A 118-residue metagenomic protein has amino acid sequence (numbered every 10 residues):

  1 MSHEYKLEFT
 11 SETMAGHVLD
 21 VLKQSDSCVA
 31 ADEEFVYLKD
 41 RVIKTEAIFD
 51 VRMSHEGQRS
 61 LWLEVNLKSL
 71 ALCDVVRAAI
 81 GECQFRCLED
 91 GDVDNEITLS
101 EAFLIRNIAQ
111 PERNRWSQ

Functional and structural regions predicted by a protein language model:
M1-T13: Terminal, regulation- and interaction-focused segments at domain boundaries
S2, A31-D32, A79-Q84: A short, compositionally biased
K6-L7, M53-E64, I108-Q118: A broadly tuned preference for mixed-charge, low-complexity surface segments
T10, M14, K68, E96-E101: Non-membrane alpha-helical secondary structure
M14-A71: Short, intrinsically disordered low-complexity segments
R77-Q118: Acidic, proline/glycine-rich low-complexity IDRs
